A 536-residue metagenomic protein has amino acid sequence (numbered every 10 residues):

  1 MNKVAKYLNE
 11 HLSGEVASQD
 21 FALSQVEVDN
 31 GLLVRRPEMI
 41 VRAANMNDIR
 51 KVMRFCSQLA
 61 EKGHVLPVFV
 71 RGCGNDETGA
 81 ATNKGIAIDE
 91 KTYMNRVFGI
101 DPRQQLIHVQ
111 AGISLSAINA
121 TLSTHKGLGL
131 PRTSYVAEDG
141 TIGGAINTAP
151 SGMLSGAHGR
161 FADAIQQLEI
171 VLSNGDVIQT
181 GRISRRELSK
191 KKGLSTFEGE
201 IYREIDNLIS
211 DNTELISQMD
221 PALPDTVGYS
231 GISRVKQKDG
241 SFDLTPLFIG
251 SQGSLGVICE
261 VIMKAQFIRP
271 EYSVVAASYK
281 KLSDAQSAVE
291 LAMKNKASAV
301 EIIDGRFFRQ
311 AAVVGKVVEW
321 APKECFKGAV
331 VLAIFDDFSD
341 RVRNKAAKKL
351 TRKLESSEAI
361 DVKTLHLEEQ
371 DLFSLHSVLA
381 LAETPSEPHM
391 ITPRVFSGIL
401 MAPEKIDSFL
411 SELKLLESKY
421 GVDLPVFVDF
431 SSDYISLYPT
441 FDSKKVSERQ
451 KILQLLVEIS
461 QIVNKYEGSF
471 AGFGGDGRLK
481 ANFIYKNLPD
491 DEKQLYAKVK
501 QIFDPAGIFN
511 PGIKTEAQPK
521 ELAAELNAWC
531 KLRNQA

Functional and structural regions predicted by a protein language model:
M1-D20: A charged N-terminal "starter" segment
V16-D20, R42-A43, H64-G72, I88-E90 (+13 more regions): General beta-strand structural signal in soluble alpha/beta enzymes
S18, L23-V26, K238, T245-Q454 (+6 more regions): C-terminal substrate-recognition/cap domain of FAD-linked oxidoreductases
F21-S24, V28-N95, H108-A111, A120-R132 (+4 more regions): Glycine-rich N-terminal segment of FAD-binding domains in flavoprotein oxidoreductases, spanning the beta-loop-helix
I49-P67, L122-E138, G228-F248, L372-L379 (+2 more regions): Short, hydrophobic/aliphatic alpha-helical segments
V97, A111, S116, A120-V289 (+3 more regions): FAD-binding subdomain of flavoenzyme oxidoreductases
N482-I502: Acidic/histidine-rich catalytic neighborhood
